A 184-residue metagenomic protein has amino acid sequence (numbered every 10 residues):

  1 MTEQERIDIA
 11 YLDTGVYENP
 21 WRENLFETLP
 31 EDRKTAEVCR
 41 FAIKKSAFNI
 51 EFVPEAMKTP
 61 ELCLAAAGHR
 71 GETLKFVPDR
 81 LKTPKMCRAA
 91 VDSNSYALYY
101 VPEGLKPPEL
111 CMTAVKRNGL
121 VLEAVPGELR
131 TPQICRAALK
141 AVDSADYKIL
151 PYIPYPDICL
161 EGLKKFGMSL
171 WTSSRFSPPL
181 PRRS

Functional and structural regions predicted by a protein language model:
M1-S184: Non-catalytic tandem-repeat scaffold regions and their flanking low-complexity/translocation tails
